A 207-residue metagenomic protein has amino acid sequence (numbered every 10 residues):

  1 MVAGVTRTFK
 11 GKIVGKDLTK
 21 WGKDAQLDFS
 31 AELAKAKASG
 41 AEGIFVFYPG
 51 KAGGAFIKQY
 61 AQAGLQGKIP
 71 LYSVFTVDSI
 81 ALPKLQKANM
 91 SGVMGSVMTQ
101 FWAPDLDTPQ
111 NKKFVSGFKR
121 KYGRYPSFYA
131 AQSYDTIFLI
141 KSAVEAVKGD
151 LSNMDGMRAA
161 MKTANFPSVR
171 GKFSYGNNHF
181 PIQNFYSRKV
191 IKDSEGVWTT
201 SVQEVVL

Functional and structural regions predicted by a protein language model:
M1-A63, W102-K113: Extracellular/periplasmic Venus flytrap/periplasmic-binding protein
T6-K10, A34-A41, K58-L65, K119-G123 (+2 more regions): Sec-exported extracytoplasmic/periplasmic mature domains
F29-L33, A130-I137, K141: Short, amphipathic alpha-helical "lid/cap" segments that border enzyme active or binding sites
I57-Y134, E145-L151, V190-S194, W198-L207: Extracellular/periplasmic periplasmic-binding protein-like sensory domains
F114-G117, L139-A143, A160, Y186: Generic recognition of well-ordered alpha-helical segments
S127-T136, M157, R170-G176: Short catalytic/ligand-gating loop segments at beta-alpha or beta-beta junctions within enzyme catalytic domains
K162-L207: Solvent-exposed, acidic/polar segments of extracytosolic/periplasmic ligand-binding ectodomains
